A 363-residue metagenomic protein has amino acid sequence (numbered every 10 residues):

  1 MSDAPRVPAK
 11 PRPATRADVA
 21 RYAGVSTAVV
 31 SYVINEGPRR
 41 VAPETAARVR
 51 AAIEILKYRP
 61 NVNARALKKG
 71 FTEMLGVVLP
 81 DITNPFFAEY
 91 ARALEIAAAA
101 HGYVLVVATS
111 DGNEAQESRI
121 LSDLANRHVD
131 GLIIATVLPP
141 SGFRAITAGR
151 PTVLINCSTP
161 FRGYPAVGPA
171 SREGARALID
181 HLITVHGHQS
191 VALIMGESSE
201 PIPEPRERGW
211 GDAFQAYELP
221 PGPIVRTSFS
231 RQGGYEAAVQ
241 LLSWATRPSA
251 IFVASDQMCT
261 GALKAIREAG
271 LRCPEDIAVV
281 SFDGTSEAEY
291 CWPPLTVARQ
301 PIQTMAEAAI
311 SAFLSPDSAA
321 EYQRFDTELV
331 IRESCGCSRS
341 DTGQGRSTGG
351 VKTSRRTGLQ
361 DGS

Functional and structural regions predicted by a protein language model:
M1-F71, R339, G345-T348, K352-T353 (+1 more regions): N-terminal helix-turn-helix DNA-binding module of bacterial transcription factors
M1-P11, G70, M74-D180, T184 (+2 more regions): Alpha-helical recognition/docking segments in bacterial nutrient-uptake and carbohydrate-utilization systems
T27-S31, L67-D81, S190-E197: Short beta-strand segments enriched in small/hydrophobic residues
L56, V185-H188, L241-R247: Glycine-rich phosphate-binding loop signature in dinucleotide/nucleotide-binding domains
P80-E89, V107-Q116, V167-A177, L193-V239 (+3 more regions): Hinge/beta->alpha junction and helix N-cap segments in small-molecule ligand-binding domains
Q189-S190, P220-P223, R272-V279: Short acidic capping loops at alpha-helix termini that bridge into adjacent secondary structure
V239, S243-S363: Flexible loop/turn connectors
